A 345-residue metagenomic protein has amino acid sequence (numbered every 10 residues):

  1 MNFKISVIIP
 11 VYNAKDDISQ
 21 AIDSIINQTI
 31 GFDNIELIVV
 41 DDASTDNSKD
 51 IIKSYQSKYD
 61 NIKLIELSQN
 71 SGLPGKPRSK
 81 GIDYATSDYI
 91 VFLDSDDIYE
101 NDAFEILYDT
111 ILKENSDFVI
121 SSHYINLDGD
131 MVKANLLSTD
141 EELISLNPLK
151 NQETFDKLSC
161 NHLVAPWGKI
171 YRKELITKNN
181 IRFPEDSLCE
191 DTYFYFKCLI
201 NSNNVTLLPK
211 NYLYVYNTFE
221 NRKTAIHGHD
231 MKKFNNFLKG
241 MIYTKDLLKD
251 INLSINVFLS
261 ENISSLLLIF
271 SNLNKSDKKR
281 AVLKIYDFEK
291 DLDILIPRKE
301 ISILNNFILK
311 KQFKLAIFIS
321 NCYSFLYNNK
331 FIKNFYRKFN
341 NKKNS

Functional and structural regions predicted by a protein language model:
F3-S6, S24, E36, Y193: Cell-envelope/extracellular polymer assembly enzymes that use nucleotide-activated donors
A14-Q28: Short, well-formed alpha-helical segments that are part of the catalytic scaffolds of diverse glycosyltransferases
S24, D41-D50, Q69-S71: A conserved acidic beta->alpha catalytic loop
D33-A43, I65-L67, S95: Short beta-strand/loop segment that forms part of the nucleotide-sugar
L67-A85: Glycine-rich, basic loop-to-helix element that forms the pyrophosphate-binding segment of sugar-nucleotide handling
P77-R78, S95-P209, Y214-K232: Donor-binding/catalytic cores of nucleotide-activated saccharide and glycerol-phosphate transferases/polymerases
I90: Short aromatic/hydrophobic "clamp" motif used to bind/position activated sugar donors
K275-S345: Membrane-interface aromatic/basic loop that binds lipid-linked glycans or pyrophosphate carriers, typified by
